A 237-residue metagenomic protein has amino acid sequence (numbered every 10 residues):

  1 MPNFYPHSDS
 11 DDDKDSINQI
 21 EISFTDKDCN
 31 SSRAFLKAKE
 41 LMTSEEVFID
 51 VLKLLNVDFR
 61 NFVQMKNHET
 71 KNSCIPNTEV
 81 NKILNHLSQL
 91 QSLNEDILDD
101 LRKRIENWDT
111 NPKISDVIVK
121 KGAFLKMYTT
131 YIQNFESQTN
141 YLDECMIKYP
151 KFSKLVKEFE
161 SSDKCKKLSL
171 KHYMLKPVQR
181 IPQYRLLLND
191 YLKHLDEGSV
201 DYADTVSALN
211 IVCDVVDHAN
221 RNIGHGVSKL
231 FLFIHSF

Functional and structural regions predicted by a protein language model:
M1-H235: An all-alpha helical bundle fold corresponding to the catalytic cores of small-GTPase guanine nucleotide exchange
